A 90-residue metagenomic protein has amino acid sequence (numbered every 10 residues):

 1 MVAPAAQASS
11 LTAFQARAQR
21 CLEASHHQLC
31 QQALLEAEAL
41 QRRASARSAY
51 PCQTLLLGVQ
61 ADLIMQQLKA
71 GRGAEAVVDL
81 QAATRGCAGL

Functional and structural regions predicted by a protein language model:
M1-A6: N-terminal signal peptide c-region/cleavage motif recognized by signal peptidases
Q7-L90: Post-signal/leader-peptide non-cytosolic segments of secretory proteins
